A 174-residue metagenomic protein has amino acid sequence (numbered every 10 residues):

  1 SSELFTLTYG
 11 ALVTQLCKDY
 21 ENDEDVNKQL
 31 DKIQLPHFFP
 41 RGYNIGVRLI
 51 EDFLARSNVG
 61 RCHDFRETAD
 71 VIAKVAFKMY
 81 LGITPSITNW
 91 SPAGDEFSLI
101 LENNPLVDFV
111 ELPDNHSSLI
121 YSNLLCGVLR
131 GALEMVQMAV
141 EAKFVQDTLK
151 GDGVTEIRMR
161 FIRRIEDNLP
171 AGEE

Functional and structural regions predicted by a protein language model:
S1-N123, E134, Q146-R158, I162-E174: N-terminal accessory segment detector
N123-K143: Conserved short secondary-structure elements within globular domains
